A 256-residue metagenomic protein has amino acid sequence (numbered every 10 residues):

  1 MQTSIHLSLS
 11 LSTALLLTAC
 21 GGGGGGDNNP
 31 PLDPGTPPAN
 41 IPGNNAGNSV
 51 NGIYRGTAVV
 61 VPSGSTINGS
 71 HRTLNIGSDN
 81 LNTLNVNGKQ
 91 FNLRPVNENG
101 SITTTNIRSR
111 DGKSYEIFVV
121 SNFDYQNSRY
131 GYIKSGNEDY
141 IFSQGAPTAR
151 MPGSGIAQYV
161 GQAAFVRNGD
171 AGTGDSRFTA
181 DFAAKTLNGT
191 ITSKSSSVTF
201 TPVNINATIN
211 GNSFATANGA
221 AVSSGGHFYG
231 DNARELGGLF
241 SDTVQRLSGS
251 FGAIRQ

Functional and structural regions predicted by a protein language model:
M1-L9: Bacterial N-terminal signal peptides that target proteins for export
L16-A19: C-terminal motif of bacterial Sec signal peptides marking the signal peptidase cleavage site
G21-Q256: Mature soluble binding/inhibitory domains
